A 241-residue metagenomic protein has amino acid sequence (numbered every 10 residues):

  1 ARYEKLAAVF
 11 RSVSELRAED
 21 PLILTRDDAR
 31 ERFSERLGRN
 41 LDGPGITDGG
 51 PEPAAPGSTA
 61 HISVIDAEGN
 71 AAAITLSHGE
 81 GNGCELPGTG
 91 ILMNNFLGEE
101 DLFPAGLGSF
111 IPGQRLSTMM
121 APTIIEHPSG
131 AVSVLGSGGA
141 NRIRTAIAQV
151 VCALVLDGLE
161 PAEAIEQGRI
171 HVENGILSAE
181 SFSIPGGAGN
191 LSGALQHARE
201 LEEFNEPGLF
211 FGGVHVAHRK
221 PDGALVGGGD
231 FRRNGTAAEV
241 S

Functional and structural regions predicted by a protein language model:
A1-S77, G88-T89: Internal maturation/activation junctions in enzymes
F10-P21, L97, V151, V155-G158 (+3 more regions): Structural signal for hydrophobic packing residues in well-ordered secondary-structure cores of soluble enzyme domains
R36-L41, T47, G57, I184-S241: Cofactor-centric catalytic regions
P51-A55, I111-S117, N205-L209: Short Gly/Pro-enriched turn/cap motifs at secondary-structure boundaries
G57-T59, G88, M119-A121, N174 (+1 more regions): Extracytoplasmic
I65, N70-S133, N141-R144, D157 (+1 more regions): Active-site rim segments in enzyme catalytic domains, especially the processed small/beta chain of N-terminal
E68-N70, Q114, I147, L156-G208: Extended C-terminal subregions enriched in glycine
